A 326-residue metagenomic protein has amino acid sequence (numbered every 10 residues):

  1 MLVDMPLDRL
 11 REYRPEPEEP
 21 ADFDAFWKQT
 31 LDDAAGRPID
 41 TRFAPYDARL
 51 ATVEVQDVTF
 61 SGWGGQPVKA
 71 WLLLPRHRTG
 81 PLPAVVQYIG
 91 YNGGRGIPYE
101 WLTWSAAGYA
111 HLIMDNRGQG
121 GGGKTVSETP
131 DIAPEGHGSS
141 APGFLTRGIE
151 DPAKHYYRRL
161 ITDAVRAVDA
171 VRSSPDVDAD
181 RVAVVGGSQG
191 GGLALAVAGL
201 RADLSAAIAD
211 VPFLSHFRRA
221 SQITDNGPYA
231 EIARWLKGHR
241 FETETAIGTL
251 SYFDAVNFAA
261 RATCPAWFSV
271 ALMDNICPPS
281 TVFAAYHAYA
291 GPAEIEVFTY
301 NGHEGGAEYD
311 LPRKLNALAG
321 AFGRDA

Functional and structural regions predicted by a protein language model:
M1-E54, A326: N-terminal targeting or regulatory segments adjacent to alpha/beta-hydrolase or S9 domains
A70-L74, G80-G90, H111: Short beta-strand element of the alpha/beta-hydrolase
G96, L102-T103, Y109-T162: Cap/lid segment of the alpha/beta-hydrolase catalytic domain
D176-G187: Alpha/beta-hydrolase fold nucleophile elbow
L195-F241, V297: Hydrolase active-site cap/lid region
A262, F268-V270: Short beta-strand/loop motif that positions the catalytic acidic residue of the alpha/beta-hydrolase fold
L272-C277, E304: Acidic catalytic loop of the alpha/beta-hydrolase fold
V297-G306, P312: Histidine-bearing beta->alpha loop at or near hydrolase active sites
